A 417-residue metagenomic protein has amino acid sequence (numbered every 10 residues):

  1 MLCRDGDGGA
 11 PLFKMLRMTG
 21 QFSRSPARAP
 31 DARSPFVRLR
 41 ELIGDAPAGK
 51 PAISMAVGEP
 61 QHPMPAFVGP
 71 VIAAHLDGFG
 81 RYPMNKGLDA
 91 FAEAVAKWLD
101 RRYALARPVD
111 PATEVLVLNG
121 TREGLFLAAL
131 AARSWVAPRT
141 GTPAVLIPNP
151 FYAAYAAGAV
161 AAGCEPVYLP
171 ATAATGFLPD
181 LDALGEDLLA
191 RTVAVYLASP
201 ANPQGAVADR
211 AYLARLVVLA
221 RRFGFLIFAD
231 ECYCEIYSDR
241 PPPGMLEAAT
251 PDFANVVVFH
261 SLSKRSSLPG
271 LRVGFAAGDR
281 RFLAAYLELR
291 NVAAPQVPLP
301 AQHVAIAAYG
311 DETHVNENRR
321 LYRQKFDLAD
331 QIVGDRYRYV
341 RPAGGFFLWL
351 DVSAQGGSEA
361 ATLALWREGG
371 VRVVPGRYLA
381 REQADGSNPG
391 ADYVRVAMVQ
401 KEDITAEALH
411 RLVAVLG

Functional and structural regions predicted by a protein language model:
K14-M15, L105, R367-R372, A380-G417: PLP-dependent enzyme catalytic core of the Aspartate aminotransferase-like
A27-E123, A308, L416-G417: N-terminal small-domain helix-loop-helix segment of the aminotransferase-like
G80-L219, E235-P251: Conserved core of the PLP fold type I
A162, R222-F223, G369: Helix C-cap/helix->beta junction micro-motif
A249-R323, D330: Conserved core segment of the aminotransferase class I/II
Q302, I306, L321-D330, Y339-V352 (+1 more regions): Conserved glycine-rich beta-strand-loop-beta hairpin in the small C-terminal domain of fold type I
